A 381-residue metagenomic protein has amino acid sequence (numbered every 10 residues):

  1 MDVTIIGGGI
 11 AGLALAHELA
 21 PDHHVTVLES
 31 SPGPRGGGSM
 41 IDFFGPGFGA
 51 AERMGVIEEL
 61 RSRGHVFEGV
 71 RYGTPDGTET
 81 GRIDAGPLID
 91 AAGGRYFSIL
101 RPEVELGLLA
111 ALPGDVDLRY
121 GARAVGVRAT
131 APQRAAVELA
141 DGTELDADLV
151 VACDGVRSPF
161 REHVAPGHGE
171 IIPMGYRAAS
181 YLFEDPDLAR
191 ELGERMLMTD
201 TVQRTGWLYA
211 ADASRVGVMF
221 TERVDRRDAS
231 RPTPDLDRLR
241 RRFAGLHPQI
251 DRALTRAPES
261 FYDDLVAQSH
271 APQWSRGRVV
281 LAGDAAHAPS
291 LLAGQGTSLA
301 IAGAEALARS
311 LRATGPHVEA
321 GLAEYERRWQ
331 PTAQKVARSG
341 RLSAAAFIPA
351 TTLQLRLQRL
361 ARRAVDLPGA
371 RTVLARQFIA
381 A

Functional and structural regions predicted by a protein language model:
M1-V3, E18-A20, F44-V164, G169-L182 (+3 more regions): Conserved N-terminal helical subregion
T4, T26, D117, G217-M219: A structural signal for isolated positions on well-ordered beta-strands in alpha/beta enzyme cores
I5-H23, L28-S31, V151-A152, A179 (+1 more regions): Conserved mid-domain beta->alpha element of the FAD-binding
S62, G77, R252, L292-A293 (+1 more regions): C-terminal helical "tail/cap" subdomain of flavin- and related membrane-associated enzymes
G81-E105, D141-T143, E184-D263: Conserved FAD/dinucleotide-binding core of flavoprotein oxidoreductases
V116-D117, G206, R278-V279: Short, conserved active-site loop motifs that form the nucleotide-linked donor/cofactor pocket
D146, R215, G277-R278: Conserved catalytic motifs of the protein kinase core domain
R157-S158, A178-S180, Q203-G206, A286-H287: Histidine-centered metal-chelating micro-motifs
